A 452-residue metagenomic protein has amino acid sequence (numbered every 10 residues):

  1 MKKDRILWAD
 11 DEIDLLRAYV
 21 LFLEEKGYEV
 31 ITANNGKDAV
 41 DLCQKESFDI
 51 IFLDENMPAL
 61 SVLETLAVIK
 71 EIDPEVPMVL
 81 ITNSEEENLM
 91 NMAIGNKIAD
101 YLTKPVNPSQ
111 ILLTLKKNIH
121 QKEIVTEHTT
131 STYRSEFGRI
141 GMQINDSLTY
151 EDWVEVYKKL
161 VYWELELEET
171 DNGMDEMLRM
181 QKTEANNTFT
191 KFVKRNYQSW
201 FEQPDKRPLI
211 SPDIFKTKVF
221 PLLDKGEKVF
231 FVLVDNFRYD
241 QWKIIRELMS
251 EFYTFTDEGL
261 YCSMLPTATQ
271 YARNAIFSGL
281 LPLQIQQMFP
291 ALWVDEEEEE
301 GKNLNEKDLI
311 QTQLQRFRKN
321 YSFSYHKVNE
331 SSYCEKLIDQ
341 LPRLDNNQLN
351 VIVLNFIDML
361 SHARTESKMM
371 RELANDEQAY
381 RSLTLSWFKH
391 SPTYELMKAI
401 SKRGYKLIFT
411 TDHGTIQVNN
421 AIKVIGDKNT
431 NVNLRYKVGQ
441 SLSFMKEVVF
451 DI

Functional and structural regions predicted by a protein language model:
D11-E12, L21-F22, N56, N91 (+3 more regions): Feature captures the catalytic ectodomains and active-site-proximal regions of enzymes that hydrolyze or transfer
I13-I31: Two-component/phosphorelay signaling modules centered on CheY-like receiver
N34-D38, L60-E64: Acidic catalytic/metal-coordinating carboxylates
D41, L63-P74: Short amphipathic alpha-helix used as the core "switch/output" element in two-component signaling
E46-F52: Active-site beta3 strand of CheY-like receiver
E64, E85-D100: Alpha4 helix (beta4-alpha4-beta5 surface) of REC/receiver domains from two-component response regulators
N88, V106-L115: C-terminal output helix
